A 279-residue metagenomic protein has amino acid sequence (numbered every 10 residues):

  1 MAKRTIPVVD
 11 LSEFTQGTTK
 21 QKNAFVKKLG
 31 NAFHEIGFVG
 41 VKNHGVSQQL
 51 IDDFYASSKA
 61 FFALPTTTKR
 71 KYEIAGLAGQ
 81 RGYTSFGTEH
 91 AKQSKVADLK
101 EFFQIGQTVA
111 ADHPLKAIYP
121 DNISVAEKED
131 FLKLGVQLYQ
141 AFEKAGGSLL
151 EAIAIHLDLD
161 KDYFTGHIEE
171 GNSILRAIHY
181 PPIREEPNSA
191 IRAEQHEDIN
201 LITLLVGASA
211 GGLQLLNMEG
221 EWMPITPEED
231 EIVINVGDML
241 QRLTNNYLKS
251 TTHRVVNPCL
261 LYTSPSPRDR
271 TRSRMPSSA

Functional and structural regions predicted by a protein language model:
A2-Q140: Non-heme Fe(II)-dependent double-stranded beta-helix
Q49, L64-R70, S148-G166, N246: Surface-exposed helix-capping loop/turn segments at secondary-structure junctions
R70-L77, L159-H179: Active-site cores enriched in adjacent His and Asp/Glu residues with nearby glycine-rich loops that coordinate divalent
Q107-D112, K133-Q140, G166-H167, R176 (+2 more regions): Catalytic core of non-heme Fe(II) oxygenases with the double-stranded beta-helix
I191, K249-R254: Short, surface-exposed loop/helix-turn segments at secondary-structure junctions that function as lids/hinges flanking
Q241-T251: Short, Lys/Arg- and Gly-enriched loop/turn segments at beta-strand edges
Y262-T271: Conserved small/polar residues in nucleotide/adenosyl-binding loops
S273-A279: Hydrophobic alpha-helical segments, chiefly the membrane-spanning helices and signal/signal-anchor peptides
